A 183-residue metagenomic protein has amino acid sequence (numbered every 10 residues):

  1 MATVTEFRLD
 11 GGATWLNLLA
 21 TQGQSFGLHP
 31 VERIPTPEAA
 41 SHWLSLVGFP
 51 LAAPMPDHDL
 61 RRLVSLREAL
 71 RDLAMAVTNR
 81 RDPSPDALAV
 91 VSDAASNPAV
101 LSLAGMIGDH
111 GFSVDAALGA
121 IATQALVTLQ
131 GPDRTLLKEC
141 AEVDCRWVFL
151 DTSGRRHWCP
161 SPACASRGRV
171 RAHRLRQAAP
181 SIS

Functional and structural regions predicted by a protein language model:
M1-E139, V143-L150, A179-S183: Short helix-coil boundary/hinge micro-motifs
L136-K138, G154-R155, G168, R174: A structural preference for long, well-packed, hydrophobic secondary-structure segments
R155-A165: Cysteine-rich micro-motifs
A163-S181: Basic DNA-binding region of bZIP-type proteins
